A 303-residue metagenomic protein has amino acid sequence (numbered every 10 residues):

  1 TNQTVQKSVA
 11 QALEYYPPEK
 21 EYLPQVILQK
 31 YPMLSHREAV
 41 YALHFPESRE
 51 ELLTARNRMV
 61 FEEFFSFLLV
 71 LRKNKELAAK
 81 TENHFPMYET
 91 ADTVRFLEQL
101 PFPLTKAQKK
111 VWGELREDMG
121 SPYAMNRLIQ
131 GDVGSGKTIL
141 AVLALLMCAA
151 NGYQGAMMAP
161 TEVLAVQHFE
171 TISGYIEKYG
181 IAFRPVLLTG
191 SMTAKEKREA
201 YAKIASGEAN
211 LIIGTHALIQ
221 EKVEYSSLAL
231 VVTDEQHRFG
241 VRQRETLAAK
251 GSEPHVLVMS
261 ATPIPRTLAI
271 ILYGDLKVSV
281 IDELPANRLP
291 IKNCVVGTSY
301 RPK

Functional and structural regions predicted by a protein language model:
T1-Q99: Upstream accessory/linker segments immediately N-terminal to the RecA-like ATPase cores of bacterial MutS and a subset
N2, R58, T105, G297-R301: Short, solvent-exposed loop/helix junctions and linker helices that flank or host conserved functional motifs
Q6, E62-F65, W112, N126 (+2 more regions): Hydrophobic face of alpha-helices
A12, F67, L71, Q99 (+5 more regions): Generic, well-ordered alpha-helical scaffold segments in large soluble proteins
H36, E89-T93, V111, I181-R184 (+1 more regions): N-terminal alpha-helical segment
K75-A78, D118, P122, Y179: A short secondary-structure junction motif
E82-Q130: Conserved pre-motif I regulatory segment
N126-K303: Inter-lobe coupling/hinge segments of SF2-like helicase ATPases
